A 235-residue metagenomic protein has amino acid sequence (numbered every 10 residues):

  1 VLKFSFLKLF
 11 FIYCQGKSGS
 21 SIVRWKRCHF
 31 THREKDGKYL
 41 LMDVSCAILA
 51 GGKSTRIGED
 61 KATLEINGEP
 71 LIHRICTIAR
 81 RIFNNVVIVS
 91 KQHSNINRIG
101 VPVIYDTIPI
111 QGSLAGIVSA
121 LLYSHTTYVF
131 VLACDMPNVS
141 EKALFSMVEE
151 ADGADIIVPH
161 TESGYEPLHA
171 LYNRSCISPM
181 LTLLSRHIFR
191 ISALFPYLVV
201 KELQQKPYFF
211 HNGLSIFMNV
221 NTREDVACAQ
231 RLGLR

Functional and structural regions predicted by a protein language model:
L2-L9: Extreme N-terminal basic, low-complexity initiation segments that serve as generic localization/processing leaders
F6, Q15-G16, E34-K35: Charged/polar low-complexity intrinsically disordered segments
S20-S21: Intrinsic disorder
F30-L41: Short, Lys/Arg-enriched N-terminal segments with co-localized hydrophobic residues within the first ~10-30 amino acids
D43-I191, P196-L214, R231-L234: Nucleotide and nucleotide-moiety/phosphate-recognizing core
F217-R235: Short, basic/aromatic-enriched C-terminal tail that caps enzymatic domains
